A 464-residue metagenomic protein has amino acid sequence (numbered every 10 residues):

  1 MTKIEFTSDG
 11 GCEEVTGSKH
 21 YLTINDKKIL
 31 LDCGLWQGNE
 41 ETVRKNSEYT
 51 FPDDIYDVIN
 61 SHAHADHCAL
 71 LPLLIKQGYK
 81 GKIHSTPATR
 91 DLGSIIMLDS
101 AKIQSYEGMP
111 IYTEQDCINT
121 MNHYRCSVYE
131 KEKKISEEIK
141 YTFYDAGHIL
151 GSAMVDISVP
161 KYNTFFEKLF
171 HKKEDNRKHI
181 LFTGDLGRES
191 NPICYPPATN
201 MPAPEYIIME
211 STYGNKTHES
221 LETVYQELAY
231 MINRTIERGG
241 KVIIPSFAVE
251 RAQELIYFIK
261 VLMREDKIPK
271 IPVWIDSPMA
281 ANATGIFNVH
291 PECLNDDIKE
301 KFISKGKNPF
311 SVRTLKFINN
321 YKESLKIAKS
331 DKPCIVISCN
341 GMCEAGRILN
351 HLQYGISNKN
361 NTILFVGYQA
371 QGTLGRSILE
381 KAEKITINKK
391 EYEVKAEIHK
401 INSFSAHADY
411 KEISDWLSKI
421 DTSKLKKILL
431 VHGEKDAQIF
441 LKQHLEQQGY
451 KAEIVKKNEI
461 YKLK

Functional and structural regions predicted by a protein language model:
T2-P52, M154-T183, I348: Conserved beta-strand hairpin/beta-sheet module of binuclear metal-dependent hydrolase folds, prominently
C12-V15, I24-G81, S85-Y124, R188-P196 (+3 more regions): Pre-active-site segment of Zn-dependent metallo-hydrolases
E13, H64-A65, I149-L150, F247-E254 (+2 more regions): Gly/Ser/Thr-rich loops at beta-strand to alpha-helix junctions that form or flank small-molecule/cofactor-binding
L31-C33, I55-H64, L71, I83-T86 (+10 more regions): Active-site neighborhood of phospho(di)ester-bond hydrolases with catalytic His/Asp-centered motifs
M97-S152, Y162-F166, P291-S330: Metallo-beta-lactamase
L150-S152, P160, F165-F170, R177-P204 (+4 more regions): Active-site-proximal loop/helix segments of hydrolase catalytic cores
E189-I275, T362-G367, T386-Y450: Cap/insert and terminal regions of metallo-dependent hydrolase folds
M231-Q371: Hard-cation-handling environments
